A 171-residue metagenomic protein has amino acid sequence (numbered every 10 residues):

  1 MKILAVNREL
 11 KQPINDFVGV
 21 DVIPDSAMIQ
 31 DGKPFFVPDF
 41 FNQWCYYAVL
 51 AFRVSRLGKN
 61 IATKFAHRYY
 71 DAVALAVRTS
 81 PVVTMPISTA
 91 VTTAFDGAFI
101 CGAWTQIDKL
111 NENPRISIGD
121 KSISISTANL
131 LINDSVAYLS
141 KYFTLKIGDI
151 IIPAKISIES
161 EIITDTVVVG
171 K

Functional and structural regions predicted by a protein language model:
M1-I150, S157-K171: Catalytic-core "active-site belt" of small-molecule-metabolizing enzymes, emphasizing His/Asp/Glu-rich regions
